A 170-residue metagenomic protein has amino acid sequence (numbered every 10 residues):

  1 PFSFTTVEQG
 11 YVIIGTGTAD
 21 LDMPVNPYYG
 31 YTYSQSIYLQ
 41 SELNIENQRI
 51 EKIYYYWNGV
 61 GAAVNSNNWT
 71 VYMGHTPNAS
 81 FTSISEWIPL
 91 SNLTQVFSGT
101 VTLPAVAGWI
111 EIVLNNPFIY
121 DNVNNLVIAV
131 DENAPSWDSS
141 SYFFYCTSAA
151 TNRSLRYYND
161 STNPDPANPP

Functional and structural regions predicted by a protein language model:
P1-F4, V130: Extracytoplasmic/surface-exposed domains of secreted proteins that mediate cell-envelope carbohydrate/peptidoglycan
T5-Q35: Boundary/junction segments of secreted and surface-exposed precursor proteins
E8, T151-P170: PGST-rich, cysteine-poor low-complexity/disordered linker and tail segments that act as flexible spacers
G15, Y38, Y56-N58, V71-N78 (+2 more regions): Predominantly extracellular/luminal cell-surface or secreted proteins
Y29-I45, W109-V113: Short beta-strands within extracellular/lumenal beta-sheet-rich domains
E42-N47, V60-A62, N116-N122: Surface-exposed acidic, glycine-flexible loop patches that form ligand/cofactor-binding and adhesion interfaces
Q48-V60, I128: A short beta-strand element within beta-rich, extracytoplasmic domains of secreted/secretory-pathway proteins
N67-A150: Aromatic- and Gly/Pro-enriched, solvent-exposed loop/edge beta-strand patches characteristic of beta-rich domains
